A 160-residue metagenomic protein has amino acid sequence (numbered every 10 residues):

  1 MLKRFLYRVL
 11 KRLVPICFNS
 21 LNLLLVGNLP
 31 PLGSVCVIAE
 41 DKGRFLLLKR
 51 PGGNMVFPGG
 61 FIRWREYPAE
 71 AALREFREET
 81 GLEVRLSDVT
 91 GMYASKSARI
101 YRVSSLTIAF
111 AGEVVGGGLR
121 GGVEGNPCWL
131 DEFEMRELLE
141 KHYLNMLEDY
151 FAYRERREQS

Functional and structural regions predicted by a protein language model:
M1-C36: Acidic, metal-coordinating catalytic segment for phosphate/diphosphate chemistry, firing primarily on the Nudix
G33-V35, G43, L106-I108, G125: Change "...and in nucleic-acid phosphodiester-cleaving endonucleases..." to "...and in nucleic-acid processing enzymes
V37, V89, F110-G112: A structural signal for short, well-ordered beta-strand segments
E40-E78: Conserved Nudix-box catalytic region and its N-terminal flanking loop in Nudix hydrolases and closely related
E83-M92: A short coil-to-beta-strand element that immediately follows conserved catalytic motifs
Y93-G118, C128, D149-Y150, R154: Active-site-adjacent beta-strand/loop module that shapes the phosphate/pyrophosphate-binding cleft
A111, R120-F151: NUDIX/MutT-family hydrolases
